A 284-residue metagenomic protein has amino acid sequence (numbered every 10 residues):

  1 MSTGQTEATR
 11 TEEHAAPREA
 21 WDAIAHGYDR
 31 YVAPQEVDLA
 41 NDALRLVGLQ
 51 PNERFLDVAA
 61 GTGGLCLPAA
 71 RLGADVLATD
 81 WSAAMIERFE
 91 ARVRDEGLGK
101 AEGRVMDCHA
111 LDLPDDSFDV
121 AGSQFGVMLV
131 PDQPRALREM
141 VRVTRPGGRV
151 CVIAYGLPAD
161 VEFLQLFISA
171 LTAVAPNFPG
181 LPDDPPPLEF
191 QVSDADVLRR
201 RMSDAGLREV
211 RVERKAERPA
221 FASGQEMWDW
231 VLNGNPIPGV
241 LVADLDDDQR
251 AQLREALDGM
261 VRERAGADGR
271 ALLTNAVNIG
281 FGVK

Functional and structural regions predicted by a protein language model:
S2-E53, G64-P68, M85-R88, R92-E96: Conserved class I S-adenosyl-L-methionine
E7-R10, P17, Q35-E36, T62-G64 (+1 more regions): Conserved Class I S-adenosyl-L-methionine
R54-L111, V120, R135: Class I SAM-dependent methyltransferase SAM/SAH-binding core
L56, S117-F125, C151: Short SAM/SAH-binding signature in class I
D119-P134, G156-P158: A short SAM/SAH-binding and catalytic strip from SAM-dependent methyltransferases
P134-R135, R142-A222: Conserved catalytic/acceptor-binding region of the Class I
